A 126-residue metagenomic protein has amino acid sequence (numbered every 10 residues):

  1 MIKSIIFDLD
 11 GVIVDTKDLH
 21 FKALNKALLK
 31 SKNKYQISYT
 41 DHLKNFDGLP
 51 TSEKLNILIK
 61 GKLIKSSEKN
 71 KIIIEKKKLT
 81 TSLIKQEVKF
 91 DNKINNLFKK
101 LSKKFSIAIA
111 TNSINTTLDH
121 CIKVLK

Functional and structural regions predicted by a protein language model:
M1-I2, N115, D119-K126: Asp-based, Mg2+/Mn2+-dependent phosphohydrolase catalytic module
I2-L9, I13-N92, K103: N-terminal helical cap/lid subdomain that shapes the substrate entry/recognition surface in HAD-like hydrolases
S82-I109, N115, D119: Short, acidic loop-to-helix structural element flanking the phosphoryl-transfer center in phosphate-processing enzymes
